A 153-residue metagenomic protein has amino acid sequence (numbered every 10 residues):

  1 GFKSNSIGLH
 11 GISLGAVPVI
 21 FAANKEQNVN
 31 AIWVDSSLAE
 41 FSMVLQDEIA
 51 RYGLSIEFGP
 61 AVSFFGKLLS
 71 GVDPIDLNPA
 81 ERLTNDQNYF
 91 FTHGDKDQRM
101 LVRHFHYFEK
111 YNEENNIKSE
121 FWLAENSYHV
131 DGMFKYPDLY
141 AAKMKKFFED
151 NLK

Functional and structural regions predicted by a protein language model:
F2-I12: Alpha/beta-hydrolase fold nucleophile elbow
S4, V29-N30, S119: Core-facing hydrophobic residues within beta-strands of well-ordered domains
L9-G11, D35, T92: Short beta-strand immediately N-terminal to the catalytic nucleophile in serine-hydrolase-like folds
G11-G15, V19: Gly/Ala-rich beta-loop-alpha elbow adjacent to hydrolase catalytic centers
F21-V72: Hydrolase active-site cap/lid region
L83-N85, F90-H93, D97: Short beta-strand/loop motif that positions the catalytic acidic residue of the alpha/beta-hydrolase fold
Q98-H104: Conserved alpha/beta-hydrolase "acid-adjacent" motif
H106-K153: C-terminal catalytic histidine-bearing segment of alpha/beta-hydrolase fold enzymes
